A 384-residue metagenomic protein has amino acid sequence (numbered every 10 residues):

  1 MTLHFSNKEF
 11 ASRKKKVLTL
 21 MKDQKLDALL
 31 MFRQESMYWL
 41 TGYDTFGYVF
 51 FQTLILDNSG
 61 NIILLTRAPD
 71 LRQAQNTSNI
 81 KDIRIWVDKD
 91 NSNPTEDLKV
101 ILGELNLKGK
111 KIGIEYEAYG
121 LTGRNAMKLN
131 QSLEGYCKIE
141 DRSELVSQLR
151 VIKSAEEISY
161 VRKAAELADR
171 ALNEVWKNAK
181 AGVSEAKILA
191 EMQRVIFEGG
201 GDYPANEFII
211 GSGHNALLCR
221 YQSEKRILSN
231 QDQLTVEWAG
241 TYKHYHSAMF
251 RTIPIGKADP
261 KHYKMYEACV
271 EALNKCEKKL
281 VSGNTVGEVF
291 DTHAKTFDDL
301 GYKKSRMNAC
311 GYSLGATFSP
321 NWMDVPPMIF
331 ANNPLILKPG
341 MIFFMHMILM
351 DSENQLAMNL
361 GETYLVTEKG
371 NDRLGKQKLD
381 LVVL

Functional and structural regions predicted by a protein language model:
M1-L384: Active-site neighborhoods and metal-handling regions in enzymes and metal-associated proteins
